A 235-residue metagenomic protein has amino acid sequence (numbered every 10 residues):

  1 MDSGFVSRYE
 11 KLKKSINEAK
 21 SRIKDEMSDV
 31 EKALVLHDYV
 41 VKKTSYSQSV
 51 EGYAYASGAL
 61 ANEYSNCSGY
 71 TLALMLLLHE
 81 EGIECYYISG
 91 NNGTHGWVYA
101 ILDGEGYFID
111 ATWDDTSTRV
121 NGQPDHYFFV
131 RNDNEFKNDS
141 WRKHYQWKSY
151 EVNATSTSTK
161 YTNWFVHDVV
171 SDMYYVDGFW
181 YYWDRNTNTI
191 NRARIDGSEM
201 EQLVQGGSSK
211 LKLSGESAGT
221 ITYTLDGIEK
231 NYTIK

Functional and structural regions predicted by a protein language model:
M1-K14, A193, S198-Q205, N231-K235: Linear, non-domain "peripheral" regions
D2-A59: Secondary-structure boundary elements
A59-S68: Periplasmic OmpA-like peptidoglycan-binding domain that tethers envelope proteins to the cell wall
G69-N134: Hydrophobic/aromatic-rich core segments of domains that either
T71, L78, R192-R194, L213: Terminal export signals
G93, V166-V169, G206-S209: Loop/turn position at the start of each blade in beta-propeller repeats
E105-N191, I195-Q202: His-Asp-centered catalytic microenvironments across diverse enzyme cores, prominently the transglutaminase-like
S171-R185, K210-N231: Short beta-strand elements that form the blades of beta-propeller/WD-repeat-like and other beta-sheet-rich scaffold
